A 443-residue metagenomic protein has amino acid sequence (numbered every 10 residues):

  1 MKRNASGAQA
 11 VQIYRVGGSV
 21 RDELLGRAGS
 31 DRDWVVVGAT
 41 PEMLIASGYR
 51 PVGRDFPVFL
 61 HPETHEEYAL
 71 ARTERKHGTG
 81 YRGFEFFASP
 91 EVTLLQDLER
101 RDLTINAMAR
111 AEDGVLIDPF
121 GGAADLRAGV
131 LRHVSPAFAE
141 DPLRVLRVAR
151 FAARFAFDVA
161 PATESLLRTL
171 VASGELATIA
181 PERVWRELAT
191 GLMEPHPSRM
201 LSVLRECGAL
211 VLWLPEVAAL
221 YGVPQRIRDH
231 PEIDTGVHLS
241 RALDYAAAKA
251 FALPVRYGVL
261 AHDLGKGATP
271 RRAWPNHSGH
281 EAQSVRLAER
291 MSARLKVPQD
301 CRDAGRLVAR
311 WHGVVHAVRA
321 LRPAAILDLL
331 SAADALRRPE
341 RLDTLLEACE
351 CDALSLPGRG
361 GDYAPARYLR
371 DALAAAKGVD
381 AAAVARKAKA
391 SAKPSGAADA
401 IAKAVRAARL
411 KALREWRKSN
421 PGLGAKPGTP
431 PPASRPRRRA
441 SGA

Functional and structural regions predicted by a protein language model:
M1-A443: Catalytic cores of the polymerase beta-like nucleotidyltransferase superfamily and closely associated nucleotide
